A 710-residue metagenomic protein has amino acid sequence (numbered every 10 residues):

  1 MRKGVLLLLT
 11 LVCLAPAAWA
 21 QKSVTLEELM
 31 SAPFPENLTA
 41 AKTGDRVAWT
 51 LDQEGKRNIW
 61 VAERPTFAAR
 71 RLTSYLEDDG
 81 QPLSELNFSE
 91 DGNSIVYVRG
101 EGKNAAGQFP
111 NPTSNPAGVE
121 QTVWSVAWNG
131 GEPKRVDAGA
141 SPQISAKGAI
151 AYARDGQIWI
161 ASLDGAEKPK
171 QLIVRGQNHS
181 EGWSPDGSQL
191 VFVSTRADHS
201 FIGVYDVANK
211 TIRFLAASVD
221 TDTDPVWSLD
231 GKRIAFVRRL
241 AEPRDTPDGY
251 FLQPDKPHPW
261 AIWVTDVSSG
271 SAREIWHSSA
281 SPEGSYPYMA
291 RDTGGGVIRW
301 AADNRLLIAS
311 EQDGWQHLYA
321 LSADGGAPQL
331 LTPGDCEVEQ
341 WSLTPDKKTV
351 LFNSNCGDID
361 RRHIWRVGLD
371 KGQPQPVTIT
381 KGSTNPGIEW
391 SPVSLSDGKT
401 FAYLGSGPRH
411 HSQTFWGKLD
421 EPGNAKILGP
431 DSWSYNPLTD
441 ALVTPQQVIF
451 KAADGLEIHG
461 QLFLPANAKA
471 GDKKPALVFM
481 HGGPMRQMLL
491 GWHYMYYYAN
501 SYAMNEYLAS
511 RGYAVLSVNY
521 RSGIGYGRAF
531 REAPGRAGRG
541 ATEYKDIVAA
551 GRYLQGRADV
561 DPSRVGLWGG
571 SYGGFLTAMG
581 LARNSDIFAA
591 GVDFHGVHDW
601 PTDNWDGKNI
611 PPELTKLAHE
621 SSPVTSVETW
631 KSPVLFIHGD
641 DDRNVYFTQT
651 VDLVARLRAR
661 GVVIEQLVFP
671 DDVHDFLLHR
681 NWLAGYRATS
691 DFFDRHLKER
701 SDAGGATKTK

Functional and structural regions predicted by a protein language model:
L7-P16: Bacterial N-terminal signal peptides
E27-N58: Beta-strand-rich domains and repeat architectures in extracellular enzymes and scaffolds, especially beta-propellers
K42-T43, E90-D91, S145-K147, P185-D186 (+4 more regions): Residue-level detector of Asp-centered blade-edge/turn motifs that repeat once per structural unit in beta-propeller
V47, G92-I95, I150, G187-L190 (+4 more regions): Hydrophobic beta-strand positions that form the internal "hydrophobic ladder" of WD40/Gbeta-like beta-propeller blades
T50-W60, Y75-P82, V98-W124, P133-Q143 (+12 more regions): A flexible loop/linker signature enriched in serine peptidases of the S9 family
E63-F67, A127-G131, S162-A166, D206-K210 (+4 more regions): Short loop/turn segments that connect beta-strands within beta-propeller blades
S383, I388-K710: Serine-hydrolase catalytic core recognition
